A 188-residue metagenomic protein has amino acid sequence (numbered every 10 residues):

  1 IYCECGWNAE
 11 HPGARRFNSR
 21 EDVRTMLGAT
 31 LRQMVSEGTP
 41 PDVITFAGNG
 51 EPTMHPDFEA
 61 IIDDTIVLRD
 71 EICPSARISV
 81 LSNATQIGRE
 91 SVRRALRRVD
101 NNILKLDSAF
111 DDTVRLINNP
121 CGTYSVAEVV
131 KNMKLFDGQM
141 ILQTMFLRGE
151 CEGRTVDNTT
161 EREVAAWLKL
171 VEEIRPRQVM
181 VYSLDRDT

Functional and structural regions predicted by a protein language model:
I1-T25: Canonical Radical SAM [4Fe-4S] cluster-binding loop centered on the CxxxCxxC motif and its immediate flanking residues
M26-T30: Short, well-ordered amphipathic alpha-helical segments that serve as non-catalytic structural scaffolds within diverse
L31-G38, E172: Phosphate/pyrophosphate-binding loops at sites that engage ATP/ADP/AMP, CoA/4′-phosphopantetheine, polyphosphate
I44: Phosphate/adenylate-binding glycine loop and adjacent helical scaffold
G48: A cytosolic small-molecule/anion-sensing beta-strand core signal
M54-D187: Conserved AdoMet/S-adenosylmethionine-binding subsite of the radical SAM
